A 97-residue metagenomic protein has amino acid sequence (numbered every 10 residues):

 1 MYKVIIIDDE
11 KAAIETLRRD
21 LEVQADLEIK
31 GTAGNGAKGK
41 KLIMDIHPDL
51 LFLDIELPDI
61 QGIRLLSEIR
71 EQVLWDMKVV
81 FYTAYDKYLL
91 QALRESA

Functional and structural regions predicted by a protein language model:
Y2, K11-G31: Two-component/phosphorelay signaling modules centered on CheY-like receiver
I5-I6, F81: Short hydrophobic beta-strand elements that form part of the catalytic alpha/beta core underpinning NDP-sugar/donor
I7, A13-I14, P58: Extended hydrophobic secondary-structure segments
I7-D8, A33, L51: Conserved sequence signature across two-component system core domains
K40-A97: CheY-like receiver
